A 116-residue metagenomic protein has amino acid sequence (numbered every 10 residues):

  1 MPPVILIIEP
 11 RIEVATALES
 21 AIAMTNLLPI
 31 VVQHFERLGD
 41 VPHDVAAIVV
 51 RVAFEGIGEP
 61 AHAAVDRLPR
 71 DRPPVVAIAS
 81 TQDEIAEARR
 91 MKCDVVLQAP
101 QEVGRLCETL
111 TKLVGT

Functional and structural regions predicted by a protein language model:
P2-I12, L18-I22, I48: Conserved acidic segment of CheY-like receiver
T25, D71, R90-C93: Short, structured coil segments at secondary-structure junctions
V31-A47, F54-E55: Acidic, metal-coordinating helix/loop segments flanking the phosphotransfer/catalytic sites of two-component signaling
V45-D71: Conserved phosphotransfer microenvironments
R51, P74-S80, A99: Short beta-strand elements of ligand-binding domains
A79-L97: Alpha4 helix (beta4-alpha4-beta5 surface) of REC/receiver domains from two-component response regulators
Q101-L110: C-terminal output helix
T111-T116: The C-terminal output helix
